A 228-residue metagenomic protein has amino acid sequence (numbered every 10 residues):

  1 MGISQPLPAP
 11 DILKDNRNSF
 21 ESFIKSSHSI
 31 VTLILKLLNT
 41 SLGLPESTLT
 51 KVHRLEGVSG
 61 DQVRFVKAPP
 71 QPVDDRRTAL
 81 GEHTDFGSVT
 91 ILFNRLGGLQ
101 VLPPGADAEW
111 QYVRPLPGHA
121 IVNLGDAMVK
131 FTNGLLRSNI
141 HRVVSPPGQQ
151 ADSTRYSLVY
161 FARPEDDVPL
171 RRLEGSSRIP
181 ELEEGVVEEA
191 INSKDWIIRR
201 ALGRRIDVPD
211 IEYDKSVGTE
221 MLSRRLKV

Functional and structural regions predicted by a protein language model:
M1-V228: Peripheral, non-catalytic segments flanking oxidoreductase cores
